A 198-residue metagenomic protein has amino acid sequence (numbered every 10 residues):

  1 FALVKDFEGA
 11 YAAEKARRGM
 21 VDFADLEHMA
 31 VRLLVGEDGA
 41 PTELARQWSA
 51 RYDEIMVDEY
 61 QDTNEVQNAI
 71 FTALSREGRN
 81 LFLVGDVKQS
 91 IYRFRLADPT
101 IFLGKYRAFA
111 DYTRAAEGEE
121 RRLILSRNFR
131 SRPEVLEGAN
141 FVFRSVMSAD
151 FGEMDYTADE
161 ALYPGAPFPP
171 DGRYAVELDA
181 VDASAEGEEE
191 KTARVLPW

Functional and structural regions predicted by a protein language model:
F1-K105, I124-E134: Conserved helicase NTPase motor core
R18, A116, A149-E153: Short, polar/charged, Gly/Pro-enriched helix-capping and turn/loop motifs at alpha-helix termini and inter-helix linkers
A24-E27, V31, I91, I101-G104 (+4 more regions): Solvent-exposed, non-transmembrane amphipathic alpha-helical segments
V35, V57, R76-R79, R107-R114 (+1 more regions): Non-catalytic alpha-helical coupling and interface elements of nucleotide-dependent molecular machines and regulators
D38-P41, A115-E117, E188: Short, solvent-exposed loop/turn segments that connect beta-strands within catalytic domains and beta-strand-rich
A108-G118, P164-G172: Short, conserved catalytic or adaptor-binding loops enriched in Gly and charged residues
I124-W198: Helicase-core coupling region on the C-terminal RecA-like lobe
